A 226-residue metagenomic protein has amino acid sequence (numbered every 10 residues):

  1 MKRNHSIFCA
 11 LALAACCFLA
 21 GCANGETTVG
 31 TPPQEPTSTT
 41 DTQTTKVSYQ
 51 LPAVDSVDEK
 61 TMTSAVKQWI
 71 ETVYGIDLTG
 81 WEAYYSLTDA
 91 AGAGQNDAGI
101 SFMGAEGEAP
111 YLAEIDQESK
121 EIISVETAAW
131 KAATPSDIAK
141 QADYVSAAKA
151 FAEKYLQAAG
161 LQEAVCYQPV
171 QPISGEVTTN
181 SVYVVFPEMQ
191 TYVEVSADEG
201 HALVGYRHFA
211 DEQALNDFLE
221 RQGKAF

Functional and structural regions predicted by a protein language model:
M1-C9: Bacterial N-terminal signal peptides that target proteins for export
C17-G21: C-terminal motif of bacterial Sec signal peptides marking the signal peptidase cleavage site
A23-S86: N-terminal, intrinsically disordered, polar/charged segments of Gram-positive cell-envelope systems that serve as
T45-A53, E126-Y144, A214-E220: Intrinsically disordered, low-complexity Ser/Thr-rich linker and spacer segments in cell-wall-related proteins
Q68-I76, M103, F151-A159: Structured segments of extracytoplasmic/periplasmic soluble domains in secreted or envelope-associated proteins
T72-E118, V165-H208: Exposed beta-strand-loop-beta-strand "reactive/processing" segments of non-cytosolic proteins
Q117-Y167: Long, charged/polar, surface-exposed segments that mediate recognition or autoinhibition
G205-F226: Short, low-complexity, Pro/Ser/Thr/Gly-rich segments in the mature regions of secreted, periplasmic
